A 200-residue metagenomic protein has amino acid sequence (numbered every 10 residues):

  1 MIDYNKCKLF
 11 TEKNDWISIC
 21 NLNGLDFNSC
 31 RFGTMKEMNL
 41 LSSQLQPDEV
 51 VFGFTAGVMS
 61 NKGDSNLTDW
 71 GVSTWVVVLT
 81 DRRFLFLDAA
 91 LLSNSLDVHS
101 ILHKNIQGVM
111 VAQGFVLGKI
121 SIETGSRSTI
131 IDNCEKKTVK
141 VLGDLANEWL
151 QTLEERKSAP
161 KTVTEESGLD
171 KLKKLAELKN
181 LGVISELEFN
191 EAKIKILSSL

Functional and structural regions predicted by a protein language model:
M1-I2, L200: Solvent-exposed, well-ordered amphipathic alpha-helical segments that flank/support binding or catalytic loops
I2-V50, T55-T74, D88-G168: Acidic, Ser/Thr- and proline-rich intrinsically disordered linker/docking segments of eukaryotic scaffolds
V78-T80, G118, V139, A176 (+1 more regions): Small-side-chain structural scaffolding
L79-F84, K104: Short, solvent-exposed coil/turn segments at beta-strand boundaries
T162-L200: Cys/His-rich metal-coordination motifs, chiefly Zn-binding "fingers/knuckles"
